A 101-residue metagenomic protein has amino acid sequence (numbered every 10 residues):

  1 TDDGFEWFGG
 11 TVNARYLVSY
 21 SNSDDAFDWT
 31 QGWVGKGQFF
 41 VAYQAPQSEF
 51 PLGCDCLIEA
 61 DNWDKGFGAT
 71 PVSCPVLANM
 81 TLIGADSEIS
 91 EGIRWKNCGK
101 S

Functional and structural regions predicted by a protein language model:
T1-S101: Extracellular beta-rich repeat passengers
